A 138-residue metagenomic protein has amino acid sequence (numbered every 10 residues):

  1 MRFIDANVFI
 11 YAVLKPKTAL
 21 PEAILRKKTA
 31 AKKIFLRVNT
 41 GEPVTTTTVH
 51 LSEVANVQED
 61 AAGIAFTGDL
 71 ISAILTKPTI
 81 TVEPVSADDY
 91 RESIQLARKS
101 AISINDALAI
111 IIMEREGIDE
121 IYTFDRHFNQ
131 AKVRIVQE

Functional and structural regions predicted by a protein language model:
M1, I110-E138: Acidic, PIN/NYN-like endoribonuclease modules and their adjacent C-terminal/linker elements
M1-T46, A61-F66: Short, well-structured N-terminal submotif of metal-dependent ribonuclease cores
R2-D5, T46-T48, I102-S103, D125 (+1 more regions): Histidine- and aromatic-rich ligand-binding microenvironments
Y11-V13, V57, A131: Residues that scaffold the ATP/ADP-binding catalytic core of kinase and kinase-like folds
T40-G41, K77-P78, A131: Structured helix-beta-strand junction loops
S52-A55, I94: Amphipathic alpha-helical segments within well-ordered protein domains
E59-T81: Active-site-proximal, substrate-binding regions of enzyme catalytic domains and RNA-binding/basic surfaces
T79-D119: Active-site neighborhoods of divalent-metal-dependent phosphate/nucleic-acid chemistry enzymes
